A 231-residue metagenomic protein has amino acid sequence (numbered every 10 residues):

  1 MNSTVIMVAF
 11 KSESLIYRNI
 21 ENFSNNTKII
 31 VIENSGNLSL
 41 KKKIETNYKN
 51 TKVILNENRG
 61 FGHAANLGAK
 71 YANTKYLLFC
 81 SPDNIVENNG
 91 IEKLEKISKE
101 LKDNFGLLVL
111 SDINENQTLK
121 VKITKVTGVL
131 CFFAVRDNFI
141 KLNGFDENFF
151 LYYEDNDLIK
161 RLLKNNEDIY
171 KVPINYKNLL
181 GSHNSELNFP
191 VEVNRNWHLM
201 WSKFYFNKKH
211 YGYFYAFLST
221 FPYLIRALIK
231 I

Functional and structural regions predicted by a protein language model:
M7-N25: Short, well-formed alpha-helical segments that are part of the catalytic scaffolds of diverse glycosyltransferases
N22, E33-K42: A conserved acidic beta->alpha catalytic loop
T27-G36, I54-L55: Short beta-strand/loop segment that forms part of the nucleotide-sugar
L55-A72: Glycine-rich, basic loop-to-helix element that forms the pyrophosphate-binding segment of sugar-nucleotide handling
L77: Short aromatic/hydrophobic "clamp" motif used to bind/position activated sugar donors
I85, N89-L119: Conserved donor NDP-sugar-binding/catalytic core segment of glycosyltransferases
T127, F132-A134, N138, L142-N143 (+1 more regions): A short, conserved alpha-helix in the catalytic core of glycosyltransferases
I159-K160, K164-I231: Active-site-adjacent helix/loop segment of glycosyltransferases that harbors family-specific signature motifs
